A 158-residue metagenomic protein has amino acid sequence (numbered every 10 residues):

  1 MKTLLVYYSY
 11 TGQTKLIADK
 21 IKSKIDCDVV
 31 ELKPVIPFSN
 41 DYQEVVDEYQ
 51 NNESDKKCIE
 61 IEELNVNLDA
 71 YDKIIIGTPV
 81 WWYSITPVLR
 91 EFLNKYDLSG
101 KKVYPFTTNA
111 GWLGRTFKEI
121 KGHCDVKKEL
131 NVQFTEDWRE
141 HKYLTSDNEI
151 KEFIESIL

Functional and structural regions predicted by a protein language model:
M1-I76, Y83-I85, R90, N94 (+1 more regions): N-terminal beta1-alpha1-beta2 submodule of the flavodoxin-like/Rossmannoid cofactor-binding fold
D26-D28, D125-K128: Conserved beta-strand segments of alpha/beta enzyme cores
K33-I36, Y104-A110, L130-D137: A short, structured active-site edge motif that brings together acidic residues
L68, N94-K101, H123-D125: Short, conserved loop/helix-junction motifs that constitute active-site signature segments in enzyme catalytic cores
I76-G77, P105: Redox-cofactor binding/interface segments in oxidoreductases and associated redox assembly factors
P79-W82, N109: Short glycine-rich anion-binding loops that position phosphate/pyrophosphate groups of nucleotides and phosphorylated
T116-C124: Short, aromatic/basic amphipathic alpha-helical patches
K128-L158: Glycine-rich phosphate/pyrophosphate-binding loop and the adjoining helix
